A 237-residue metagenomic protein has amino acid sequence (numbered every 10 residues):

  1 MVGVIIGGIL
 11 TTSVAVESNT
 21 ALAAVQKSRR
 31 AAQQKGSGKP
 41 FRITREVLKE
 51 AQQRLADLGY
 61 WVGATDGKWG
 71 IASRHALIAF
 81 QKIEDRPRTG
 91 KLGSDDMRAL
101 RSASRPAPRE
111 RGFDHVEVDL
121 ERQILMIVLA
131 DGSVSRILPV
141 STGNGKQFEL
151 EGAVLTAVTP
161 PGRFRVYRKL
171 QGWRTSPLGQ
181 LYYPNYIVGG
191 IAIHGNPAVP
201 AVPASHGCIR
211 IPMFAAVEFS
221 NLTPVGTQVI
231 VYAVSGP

Functional and structural regions predicted by a protein language model:
M1-D57: Primarily N-terminal secretory
G3, G7, A24-V25, R109-R111 (+2 more regions): Exported/periplasmic cell-wall-interacting domains
K39-K49, Q53-H75, A79-A99: Short acidic, glycine/serine/threonine-rich helix-capping segments at coil-helix boundaries
F41-L48, D66-R74, T89-G90, V118 (+5 more regions): Solvent-exposed, acidic/flexible segments
R45-Q52, R74, I78, M97 (+5 more regions): Extracytoplasmic/secreted envelope proteins and their assembly/folding machinery, especially bacterial periplasmic
Q53-Y60, I78-R86, R101-R105, A130-S133 (+4 more regions): Sec-exported extracytoplasmic/periplasmic mature domains
I78-A157: Cell wall/extracellular polymer interaction/catalysis modules
V116-D119, M126-I127, R136-P139, R165-Y167 (+3 more regions): Structural recognition of the beta-strand scaffold that forms the well-ordered cores of secreted hydrolase catalytic
